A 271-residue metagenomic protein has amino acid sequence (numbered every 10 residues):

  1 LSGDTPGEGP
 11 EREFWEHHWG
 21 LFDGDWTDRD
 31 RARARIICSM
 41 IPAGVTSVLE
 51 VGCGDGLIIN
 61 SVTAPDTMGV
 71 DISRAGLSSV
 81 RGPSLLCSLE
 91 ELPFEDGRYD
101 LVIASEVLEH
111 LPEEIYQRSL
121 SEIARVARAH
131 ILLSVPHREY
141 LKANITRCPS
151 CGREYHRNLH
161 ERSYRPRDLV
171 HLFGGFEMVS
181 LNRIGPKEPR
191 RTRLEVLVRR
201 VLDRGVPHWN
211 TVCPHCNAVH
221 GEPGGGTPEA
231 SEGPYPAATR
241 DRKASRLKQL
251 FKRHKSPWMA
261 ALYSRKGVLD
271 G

Functional and structural regions predicted by a protein language model:
L1-D96, I103, Q117-L120, P149 (+4 more regions): Conserved N-terminal segment of class I S-adenosyl-L-methionine
T67, I131, F176-V179: Hydrophobic anchor at the start of a short beta-strand that flanks the dinucleotide cofactor-binding loop
R81, K142-R147, R190-L197: Short aromatic-enriched loop/helix-cap "lid" or pocket-rim segments at secondary-structure transitions that line
I103-E114: A short SAM/SAH-binding and catalytic strip from SAM-dependent methyltransferases
Q117-A129: A short glycine-rich, Lys/Arg-flanked "PGG" loop and its adjoining helix->strand segment in the class I
L132-E154: Conserved class I S-adenosyl-L-methionine
V179-G233: Conserved catalytic loop of SAM-dependent methyltransferase domains
